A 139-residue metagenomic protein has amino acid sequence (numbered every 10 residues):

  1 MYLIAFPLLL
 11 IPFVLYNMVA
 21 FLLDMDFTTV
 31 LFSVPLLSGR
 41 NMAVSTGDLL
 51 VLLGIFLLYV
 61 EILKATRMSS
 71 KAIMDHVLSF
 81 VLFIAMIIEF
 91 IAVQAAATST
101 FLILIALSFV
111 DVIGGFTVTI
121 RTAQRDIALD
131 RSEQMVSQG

Functional and structural regions predicted by a protein language model:
L3-L10, S70-F80: Cytoplasmic-side transmembrane-helix entry/capping segments in multi-pass membrane proteins
P7-A43: Membrane-helix boundary elements
M42-G54, D75-V77, L102: Structural signature of hydrophobic alpha-helical transmembrane segments
L57-L58, V81-E89: Hydrophobic, membrane-inserted alpha-helices
L58-S69: C-terminal ends of transmembrane helices
I87-I103: Membrane-helix boundary connector in multi-pass membrane proteins
A106-G115: Alpha-helical transmembrane segments and their membrane-interface exit regions
T117-G139: Terminal transmembrane helical module of multi-pass membrane proteins
